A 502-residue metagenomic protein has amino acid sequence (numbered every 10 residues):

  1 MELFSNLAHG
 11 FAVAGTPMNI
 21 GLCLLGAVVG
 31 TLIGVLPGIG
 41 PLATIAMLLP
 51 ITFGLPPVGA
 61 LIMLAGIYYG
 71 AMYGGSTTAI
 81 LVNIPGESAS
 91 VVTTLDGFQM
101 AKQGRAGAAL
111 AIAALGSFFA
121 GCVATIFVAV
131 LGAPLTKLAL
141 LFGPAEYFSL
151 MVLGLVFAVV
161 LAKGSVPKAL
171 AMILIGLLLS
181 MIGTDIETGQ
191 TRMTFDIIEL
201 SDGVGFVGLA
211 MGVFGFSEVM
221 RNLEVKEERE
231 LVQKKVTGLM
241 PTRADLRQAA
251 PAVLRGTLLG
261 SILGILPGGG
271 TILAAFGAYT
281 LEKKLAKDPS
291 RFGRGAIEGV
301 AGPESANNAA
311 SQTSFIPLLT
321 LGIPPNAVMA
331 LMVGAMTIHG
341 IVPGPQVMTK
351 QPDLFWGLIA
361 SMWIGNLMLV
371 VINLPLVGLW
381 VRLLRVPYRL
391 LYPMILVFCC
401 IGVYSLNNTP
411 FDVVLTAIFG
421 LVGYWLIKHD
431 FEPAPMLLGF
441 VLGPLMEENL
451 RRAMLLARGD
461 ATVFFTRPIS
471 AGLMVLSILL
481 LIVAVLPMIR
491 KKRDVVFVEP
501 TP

Functional and structural regions predicted by a protein language model:
M1-A60, T191-A296, V381, F398-Y404 (+3 more regions): Helix-loop-helix hairpins and the membrane-proximal interhelical loops of multi-pass alpha-helical transport proteins
M1-I62, Q103-A111, S117, G121-G132 (+7 more regions): N-terminal alpha-helical transmembrane segments of multi-pass membrane transport and channel/translocase proteins
A27-P41, G70-N83, A158-K163, L258-P267 (+3 more regions): Transmembrane alpha-helix interface/packing and boundary motifs in multi-pass membrane proteins, characterized by
I33-L42, I80-S90, V123-F127, L263-I272 (+4 more regions): Short helix-coil transition sites and intra-membrane helix breaks within transmembrane domains of multi-pass
P41-P50, L64, A79-Q99, V130 (+7 more regions): Re-entrant/interfacial helical elements at transmembrane boundaries that shape and gate the permeation pathway
V58-I62, Q99-G116, K287-G299, A327-A330 (+1 more regions): Membrane-interface alpha-helices at helix entry/exit sites of multi-pass transporters
Y69-G74, L115-F127, L135, L179 (+3 more regions): Membrane-embedded alpha-helical segments of transport systems, primarily multispan ion/solute transporters
A111-E227, I338-K492: Membrane-embedded alpha-helical modules
